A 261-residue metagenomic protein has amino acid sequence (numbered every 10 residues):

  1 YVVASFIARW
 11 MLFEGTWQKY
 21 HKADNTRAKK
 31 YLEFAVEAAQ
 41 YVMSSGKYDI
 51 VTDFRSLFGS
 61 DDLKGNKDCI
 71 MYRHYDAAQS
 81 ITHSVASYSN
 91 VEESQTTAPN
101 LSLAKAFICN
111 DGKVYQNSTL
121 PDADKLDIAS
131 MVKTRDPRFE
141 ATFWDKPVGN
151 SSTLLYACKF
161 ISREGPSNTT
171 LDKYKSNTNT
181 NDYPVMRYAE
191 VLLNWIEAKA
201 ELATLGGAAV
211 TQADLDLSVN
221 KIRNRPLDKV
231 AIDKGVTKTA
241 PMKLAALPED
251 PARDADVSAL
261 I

Functional and structural regions predicted by a protein language model:
Y1-S87, L120-I261: Acidic/polar-rich alpha-helix caps and helix-coil junctions
N90-N110: Short, cationic low-complexity segments
G112-Y115: Glycine-rich (often Gly-Gly/Gly-Pro-rich) flexible segments and glycine-rich loop motifs, frequently accented by
